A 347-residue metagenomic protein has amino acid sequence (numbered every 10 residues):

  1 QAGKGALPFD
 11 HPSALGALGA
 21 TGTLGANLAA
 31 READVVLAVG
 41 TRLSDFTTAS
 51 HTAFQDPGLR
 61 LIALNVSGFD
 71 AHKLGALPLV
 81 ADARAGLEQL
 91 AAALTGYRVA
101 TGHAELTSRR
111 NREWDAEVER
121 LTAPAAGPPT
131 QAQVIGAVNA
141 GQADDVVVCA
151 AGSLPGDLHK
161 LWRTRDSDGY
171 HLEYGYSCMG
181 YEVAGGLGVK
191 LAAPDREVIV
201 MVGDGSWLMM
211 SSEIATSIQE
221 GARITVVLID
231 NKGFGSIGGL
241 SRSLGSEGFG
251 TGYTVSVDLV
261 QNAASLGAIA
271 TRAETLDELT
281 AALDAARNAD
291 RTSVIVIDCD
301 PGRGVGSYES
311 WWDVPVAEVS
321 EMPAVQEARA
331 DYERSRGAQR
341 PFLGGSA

Functional and structural regions predicted by a protein language model:
A2-L106, R287: Glycine-rich, acidic loop regions that bind phosphate or pyrophosphate groups
F9, A14, T21, N27 (+4 more regions): Thiamine diphosphate
E32-A33, G141-D144, L266, A289: Structured helix-beta-strand junction loops
V35, V146, E197-I199: Structural motif
T41-R42, G152, G203-S206: Active-site metal-binding loops of divalent metal-dependent hydrolases
L43, G127-Q131, S206-M209, L276: Active-site glycine- and acidic-residue-rich loops that bind and position anionic ligands or nucleotide-like cofactors
T48-T52, A137, E213-T216, A282: A short acidic, amphipathic alpha-helical/loop segment
R109-A184, V189: Active-site diphosphate/adenylate-binding microenvironment
